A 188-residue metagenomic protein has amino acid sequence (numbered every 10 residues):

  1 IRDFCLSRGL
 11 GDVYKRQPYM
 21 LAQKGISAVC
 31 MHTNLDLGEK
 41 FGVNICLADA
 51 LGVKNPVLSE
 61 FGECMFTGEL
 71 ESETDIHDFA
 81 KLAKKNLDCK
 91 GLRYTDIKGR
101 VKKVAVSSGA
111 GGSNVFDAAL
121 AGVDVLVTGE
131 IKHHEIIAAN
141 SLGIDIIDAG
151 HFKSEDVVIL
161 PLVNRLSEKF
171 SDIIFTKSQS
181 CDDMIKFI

Functional and structural regions predicted by a protein language model:
I1-Y14: Single conserved hydrophobic/aromatic residue that forms the stacking wall/gate of nucleotide- or nucleobase-binding
G11-I188: Non-catalytic interface/targeting segments
